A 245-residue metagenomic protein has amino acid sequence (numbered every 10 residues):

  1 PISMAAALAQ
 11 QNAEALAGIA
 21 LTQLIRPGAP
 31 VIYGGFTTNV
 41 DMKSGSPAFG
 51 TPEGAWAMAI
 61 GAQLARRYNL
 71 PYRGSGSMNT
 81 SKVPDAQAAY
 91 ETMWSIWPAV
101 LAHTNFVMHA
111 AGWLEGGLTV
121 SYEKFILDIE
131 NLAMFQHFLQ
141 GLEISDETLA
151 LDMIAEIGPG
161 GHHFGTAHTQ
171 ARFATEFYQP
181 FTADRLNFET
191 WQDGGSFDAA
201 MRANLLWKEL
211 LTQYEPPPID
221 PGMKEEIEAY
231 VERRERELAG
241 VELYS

Functional and structural regions predicted by a protein language model:
P1-N131: Glycine-rich anion/phosphate-binding loop at the beta-strand->alpha-helix junction
E123-S245: Catalytic-core signal marking the mid-to-C-terminal active-site face
